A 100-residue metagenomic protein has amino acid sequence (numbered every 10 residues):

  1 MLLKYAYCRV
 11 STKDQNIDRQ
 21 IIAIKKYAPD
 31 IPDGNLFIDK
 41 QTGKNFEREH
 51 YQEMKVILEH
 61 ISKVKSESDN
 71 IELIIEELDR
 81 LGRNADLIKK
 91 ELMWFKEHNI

Functional and structural regions predicted by a protein language model:
M1-I100: Short, structured surface patches at the beginning of a domain
